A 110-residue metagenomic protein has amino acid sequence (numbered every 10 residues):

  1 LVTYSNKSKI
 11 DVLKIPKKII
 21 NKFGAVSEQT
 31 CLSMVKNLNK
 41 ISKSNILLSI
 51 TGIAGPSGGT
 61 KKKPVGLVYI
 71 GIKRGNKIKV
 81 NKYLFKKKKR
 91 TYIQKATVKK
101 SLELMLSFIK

Functional and structural regions predicted by a protein language model:
L1-K110: Short alpha-helical segments enriched in small residues
